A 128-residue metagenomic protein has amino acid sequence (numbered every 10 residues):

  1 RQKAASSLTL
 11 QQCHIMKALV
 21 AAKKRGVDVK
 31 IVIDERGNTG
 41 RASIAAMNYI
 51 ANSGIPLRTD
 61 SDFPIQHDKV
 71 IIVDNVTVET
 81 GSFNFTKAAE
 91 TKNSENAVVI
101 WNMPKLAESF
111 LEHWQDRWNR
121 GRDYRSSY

Functional and structural regions predicted by a protein language model:
R1-P56: Primarily the HKD phosphodiesterase
A4-S7, V29-D34, R58-T59, I71-I72 (+2 more regions): Structural recognition of the beta-strand scaffold that forms the well-ordered cores of secreted hydrolase catalytic
T9-C13, E35-T39, F63-Q66, T77-V78 (+2 more regions): Solvent-exposed loop/turn segments at secondary-structure junctions within structured extracellular/periplasmic domains
H14, S53, V73-D74, G81: Short strand-coil-strand connectors
K24, I50-A51, P64-Q66, I71-D74 (+1 more regions): Extracellular/periplasmic catalytic domains that process cell-envelope and extracellular macromolecules
R41, N48-Y49, G54, V76 (+2 more regions): A generic structural signal for ordered alpha-helices
D62-F63, Y128: Short catalytic/ligand-gating loop segments at beta-alpha or beta-beta junctions within enzyme catalytic domains
T77-Y128: Signature of lipid phosphatidyltransferase scaffolds
